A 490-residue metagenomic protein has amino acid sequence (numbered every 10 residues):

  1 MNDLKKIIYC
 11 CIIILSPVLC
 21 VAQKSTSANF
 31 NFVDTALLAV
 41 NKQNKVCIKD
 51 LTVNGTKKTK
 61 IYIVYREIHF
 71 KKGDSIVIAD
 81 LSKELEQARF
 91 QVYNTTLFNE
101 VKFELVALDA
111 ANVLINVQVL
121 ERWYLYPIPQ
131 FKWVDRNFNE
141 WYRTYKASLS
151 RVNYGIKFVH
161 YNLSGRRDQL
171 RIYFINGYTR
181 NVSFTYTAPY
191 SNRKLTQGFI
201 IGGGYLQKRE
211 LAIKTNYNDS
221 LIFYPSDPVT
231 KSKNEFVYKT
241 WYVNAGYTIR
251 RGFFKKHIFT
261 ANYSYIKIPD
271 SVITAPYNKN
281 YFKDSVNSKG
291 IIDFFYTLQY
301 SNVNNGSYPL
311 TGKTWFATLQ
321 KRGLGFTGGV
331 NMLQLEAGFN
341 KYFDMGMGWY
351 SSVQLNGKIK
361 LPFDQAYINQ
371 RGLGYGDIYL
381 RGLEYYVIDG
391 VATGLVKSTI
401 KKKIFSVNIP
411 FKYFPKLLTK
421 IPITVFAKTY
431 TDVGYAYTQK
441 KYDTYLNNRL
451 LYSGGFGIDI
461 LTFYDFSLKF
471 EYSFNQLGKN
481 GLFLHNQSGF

Functional and structural regions predicted by a protein language model:
M1-A28, F490: Bacterial Sec-dependent N-terminal signal peptides
Q23-N139, K157, R171-N192, L333-G338 (+3 more regions): Periplasmic polypeptide-binding modules associated with outer-membrane biogenesis and secretion
Y62, S406-K412, T438-K441, F466-K469: Extended hydrophobic-aromatic, low-complexity segments
V119-F295, Y300-V303, G372-I378, Y385-V391 (+2 more regions): Gram-negative/organellar outer-membrane beta-barrel architecture
G204-K208, S264-I266, T318-G325, K358-P362 (+1 more regions): Short glycine-rich beta-strand segments
S220-S226, K403-V407, T419-G454: Outer-membrane beta-barrel transmembrane domain signature
Y277-F282, G290, I368-Y379, Y435-A436 (+1 more regions): Solvent-exposed, glycine/polar-rich loop segments of beta-barrel outer-membrane systems
D284, I291-K420: C-terminal outer-membrane beta-barrel translocator/porin domains of Gram-negative envelope proteins and their
